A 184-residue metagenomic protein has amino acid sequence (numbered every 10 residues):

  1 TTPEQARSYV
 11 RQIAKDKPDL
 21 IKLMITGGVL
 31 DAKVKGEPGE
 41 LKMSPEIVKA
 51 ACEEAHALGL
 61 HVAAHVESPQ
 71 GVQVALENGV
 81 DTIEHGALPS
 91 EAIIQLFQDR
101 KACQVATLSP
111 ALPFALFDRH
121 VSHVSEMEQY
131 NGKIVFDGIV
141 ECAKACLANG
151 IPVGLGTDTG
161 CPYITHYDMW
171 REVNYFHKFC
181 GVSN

Functional and structural regions predicted by a protein language model:
T1-L60, I93-Q95, R100-P113, F117-H120 (+1 more regions): Divalent-metal coordination cores built from histidine and acidic residues
K17, I21, A55, H65 (+4 more regions): Divalent metal-coordination and catalytic microenvironments
L23-I25, A64-S68, H85-A87, A106-L108 (+1 more regions): A cross-domain feature marking catalytic cores of carbohydrate-active enzymes and several ubiquitous metabolic/repair
G27-A32, V66-Q73, L88-E91, L112-F114 (+1 more regions): Active-site environment of divalent metal-dependent phosphoester hydrolases
A57, H61, V124-M127, F136-N184: His/Asp/Glu-enriched, well-ordered alpha-helical/loop segment that forms or immediately abuts the divalent-metal
Q73-I93, G150, E172-N184: Structural recognition of alpha->loop->beta junctions
E77-T82, Q98-Q104, S122-E126, G150-P152 (+1 more regions): Glycine-enriched alpha-helix->loop->beta-strand junction motifs that scaffold or abut catalytic
